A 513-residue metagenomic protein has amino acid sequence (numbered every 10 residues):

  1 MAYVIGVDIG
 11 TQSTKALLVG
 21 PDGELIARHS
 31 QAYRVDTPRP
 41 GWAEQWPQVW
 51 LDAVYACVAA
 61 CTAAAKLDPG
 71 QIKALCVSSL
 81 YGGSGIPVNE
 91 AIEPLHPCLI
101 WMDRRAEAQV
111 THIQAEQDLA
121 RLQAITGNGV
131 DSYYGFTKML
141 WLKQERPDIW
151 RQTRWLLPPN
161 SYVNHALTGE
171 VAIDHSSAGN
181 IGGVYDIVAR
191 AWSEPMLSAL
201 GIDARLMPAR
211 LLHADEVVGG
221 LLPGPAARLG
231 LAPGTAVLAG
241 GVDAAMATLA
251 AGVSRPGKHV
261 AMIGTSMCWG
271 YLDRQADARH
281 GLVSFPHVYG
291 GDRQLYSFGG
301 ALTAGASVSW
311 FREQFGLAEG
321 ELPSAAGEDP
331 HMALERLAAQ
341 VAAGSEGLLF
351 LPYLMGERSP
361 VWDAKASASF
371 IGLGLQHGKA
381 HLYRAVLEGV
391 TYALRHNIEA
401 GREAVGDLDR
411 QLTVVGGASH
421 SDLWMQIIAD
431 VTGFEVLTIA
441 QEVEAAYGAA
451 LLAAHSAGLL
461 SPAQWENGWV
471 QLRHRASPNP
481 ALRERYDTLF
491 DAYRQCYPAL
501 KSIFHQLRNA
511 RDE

Functional and structural regions predicted by a protein language model:
M1-H96, A124, Q152, A226-A227 (+7 more regions): N-terminal glycine/serine-rich phosphate-binding loop of ATP-dependent small-molecule kinases, especially carbohydrate
I5-G6, Q114-N128, T137-A172, G183-A199 (+3 more regions): Active-site core segments that coordinate phosphate-bearing ligands/cofactors across diverse enzyme families
G23, H96-L122, D277: Glycine/GP-enriched mid-protein hinge/lid loop-to-helix segment characteristic of carbohydrate kinases
G23, W46, L75, D103 (+3 more regions): Residue-level signal for inorganic ion chemistry
Q31, L99-A106, T265-M267, A440-E444: Short, acidic/turn-prone active-site loops that include or flank metal/cofactor- and phosphate-binding residues
A63-W101, G129-Y133, N164-D186, R210-D215: Short beta-strand-loop/turn "lid" adjacent to the catalytic site in phosphate-handling enzymes
P87, A108-H112, A247-L249: Pocket-flanking alpha-helical
G201-H213: A conserved helix-loop-beta module that forms one wall/lid of the active-site cleft in ATP-utilizing catalytic domains
